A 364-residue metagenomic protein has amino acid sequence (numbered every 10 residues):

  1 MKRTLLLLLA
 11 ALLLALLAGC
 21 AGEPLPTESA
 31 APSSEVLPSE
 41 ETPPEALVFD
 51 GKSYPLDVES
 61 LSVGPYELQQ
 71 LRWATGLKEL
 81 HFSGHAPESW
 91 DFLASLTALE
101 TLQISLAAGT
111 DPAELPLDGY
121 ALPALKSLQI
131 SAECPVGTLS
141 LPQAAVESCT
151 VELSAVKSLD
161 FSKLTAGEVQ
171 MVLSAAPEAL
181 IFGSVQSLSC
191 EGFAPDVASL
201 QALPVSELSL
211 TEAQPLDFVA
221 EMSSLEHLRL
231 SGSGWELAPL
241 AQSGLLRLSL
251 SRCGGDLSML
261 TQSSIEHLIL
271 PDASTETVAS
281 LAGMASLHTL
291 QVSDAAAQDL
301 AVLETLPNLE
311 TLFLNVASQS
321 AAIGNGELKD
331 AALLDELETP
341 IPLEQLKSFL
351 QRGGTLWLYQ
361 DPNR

Functional and structural regions predicted by a protein language model:
M1-A10: Positively charged n-region of N-terminal signal peptides that target proteins for export
L16-G19: C-terminal motif of bacterial Sec signal peptides marking the signal peptidase cleavage site
A21-E23: Bacterial signal peptide processing site
T27-S29, S33-S34, P38-S39, S154 (+5 more regions): Ser/Thr/Pro-rich low-complexity tandem-repeat tracts
E35-H81: N-terminal segments that cap or nucleate solenoid repeat domains
S60-E67, E79-S89, A98-E114, A124-V136 (+12 more regions): Concave beta-strand-loop units of leucine-rich repeat
L71-A74, L93-L96, G119-L122, L141-Q143 (+9 more regions): Hydrophobic anchor residues at the C-terminal helix/turn of individual leucine-rich repeat
